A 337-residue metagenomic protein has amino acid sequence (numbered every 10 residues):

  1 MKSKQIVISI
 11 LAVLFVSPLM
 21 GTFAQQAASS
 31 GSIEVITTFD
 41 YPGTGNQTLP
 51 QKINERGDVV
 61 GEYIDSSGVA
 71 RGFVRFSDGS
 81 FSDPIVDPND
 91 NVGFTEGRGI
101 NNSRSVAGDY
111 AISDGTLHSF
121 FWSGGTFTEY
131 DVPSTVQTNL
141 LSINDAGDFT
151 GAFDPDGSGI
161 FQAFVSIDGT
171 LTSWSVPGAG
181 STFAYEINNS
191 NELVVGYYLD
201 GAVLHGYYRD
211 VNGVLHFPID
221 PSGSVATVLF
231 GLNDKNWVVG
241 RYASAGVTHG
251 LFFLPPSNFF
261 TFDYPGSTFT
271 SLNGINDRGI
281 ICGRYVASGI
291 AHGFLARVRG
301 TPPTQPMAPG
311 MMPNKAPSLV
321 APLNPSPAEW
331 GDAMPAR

Functional and structural regions predicted by a protein language model:
M1-I10: Bacterial N-terminal signal peptides that target proteins for export
S9-P18: Bacterial N-terminal signal peptides
G21-R337: Residue-level hotspots at or immediately adjacent to binding/recognition sites across diverse folds
